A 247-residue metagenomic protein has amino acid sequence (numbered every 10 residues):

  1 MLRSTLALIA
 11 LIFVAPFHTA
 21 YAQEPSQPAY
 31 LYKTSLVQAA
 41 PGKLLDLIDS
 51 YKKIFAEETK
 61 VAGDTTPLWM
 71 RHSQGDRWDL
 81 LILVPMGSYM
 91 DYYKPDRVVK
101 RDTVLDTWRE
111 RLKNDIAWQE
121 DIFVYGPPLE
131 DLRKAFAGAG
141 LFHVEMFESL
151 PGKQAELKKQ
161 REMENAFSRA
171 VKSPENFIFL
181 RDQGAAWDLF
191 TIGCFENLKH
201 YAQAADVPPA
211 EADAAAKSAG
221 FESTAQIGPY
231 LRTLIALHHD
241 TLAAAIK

Functional and structural regions predicted by a protein language model:
M1-S4: Positively charged n-region of N-terminal signal peptides that target proteins for export
L6-P16: Bacterial N-terminal signal peptides
T19: The two-metal-ion catalytic cores of nucleic-acid processing enzymes
A22-K247: Short S/T/G/P-rich N-terminal loop/turn motif that feeds into the first structured element of a domain
